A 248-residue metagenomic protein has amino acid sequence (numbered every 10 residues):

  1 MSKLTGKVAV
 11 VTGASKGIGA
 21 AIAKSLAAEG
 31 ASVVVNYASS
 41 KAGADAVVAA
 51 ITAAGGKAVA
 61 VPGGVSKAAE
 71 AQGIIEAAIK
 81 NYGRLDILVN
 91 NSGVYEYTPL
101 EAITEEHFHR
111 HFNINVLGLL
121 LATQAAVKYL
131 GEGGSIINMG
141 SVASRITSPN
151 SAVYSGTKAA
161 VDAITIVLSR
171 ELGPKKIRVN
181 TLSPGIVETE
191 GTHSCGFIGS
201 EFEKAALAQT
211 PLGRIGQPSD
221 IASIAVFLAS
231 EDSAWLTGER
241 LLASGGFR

Functional and structural regions predicted by a protein language model:
V8, S15-K16: Conserved glycine-rich cofactor-binding loop
D45, P174, I186-T210: A glycine/serine/threonine-rich, flexible loop-to-helix segment that serves as the NAD(P) cofactor-binding "lid"
P99-L100, T104-F112, A206: Substrate-binding pocket helix/loop in short-chain dehydrogenase/reductase
T123, T157: Active-site helix of classical SDR
K128, R170-P174, A234: Alpha-helical segment proximal to the catalytic Tyr-Lys
S141: Residue(s) in the substrate-gating loop at a strand-loop-helix junction that position the organic substrate next
T181, E201-D232, L236, A243-G245: C-terminal helical subdomain
